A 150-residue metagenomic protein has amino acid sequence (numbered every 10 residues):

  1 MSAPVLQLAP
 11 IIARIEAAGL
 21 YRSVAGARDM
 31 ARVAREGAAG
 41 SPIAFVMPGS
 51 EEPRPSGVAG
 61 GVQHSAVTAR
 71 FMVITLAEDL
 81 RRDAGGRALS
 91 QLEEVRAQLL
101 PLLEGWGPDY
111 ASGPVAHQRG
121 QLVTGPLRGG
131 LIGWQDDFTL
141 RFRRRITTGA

Functional and structural regions predicted by a protein language model:
M1-S41, F45-A150: Charged, amphipathic alpha-helical segments and their flanking helix caps
